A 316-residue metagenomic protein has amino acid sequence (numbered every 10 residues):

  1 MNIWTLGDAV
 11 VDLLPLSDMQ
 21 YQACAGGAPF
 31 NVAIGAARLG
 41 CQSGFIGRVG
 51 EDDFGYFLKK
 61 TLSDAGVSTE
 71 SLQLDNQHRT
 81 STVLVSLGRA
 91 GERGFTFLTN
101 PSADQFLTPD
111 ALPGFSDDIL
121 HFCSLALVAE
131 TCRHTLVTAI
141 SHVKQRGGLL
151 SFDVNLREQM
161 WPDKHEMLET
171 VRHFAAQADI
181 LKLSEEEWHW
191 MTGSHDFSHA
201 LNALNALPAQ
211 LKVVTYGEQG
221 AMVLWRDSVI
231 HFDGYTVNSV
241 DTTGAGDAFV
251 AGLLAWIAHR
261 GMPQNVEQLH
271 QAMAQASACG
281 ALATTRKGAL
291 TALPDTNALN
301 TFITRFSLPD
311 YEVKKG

Functional and structural regions predicted by a protein language model:
M1-S68, V313-G316: Glycine-rich phosphate/adenosyl-contacting loop at the front of the ribokinase-like
A9, A28, L125, V154 (+1 more regions): Active-site metal-binding loops of divalent metal-dependent hydrolases
I34, T82-S86, G220-L224: Short beta-strand scaffold segments in enzyme catalytic cores
A36, S184, G246: Short, conserved phosphate/pyrophosphate- and ester-handling motifs at nucleotide-, phospho-/glycolipid
Q42-C123, N300-K315: Conserved N-terminal subdomain of the carbohydrate kinase-like
L112-G114, H173-F174, N205: Structural alpha-helical scaffold elements that stabilize or flank donor/cofactor-binding regions in carbohydrate
V128-N202, Q219-G220: Conserved beta-alpha-beta core of the PfkB/ribokinase-like small-molecule kinase fold
S141, G193, F197-G316: Conserved phosphate-binding/catalytic region of the ribokinase-like
